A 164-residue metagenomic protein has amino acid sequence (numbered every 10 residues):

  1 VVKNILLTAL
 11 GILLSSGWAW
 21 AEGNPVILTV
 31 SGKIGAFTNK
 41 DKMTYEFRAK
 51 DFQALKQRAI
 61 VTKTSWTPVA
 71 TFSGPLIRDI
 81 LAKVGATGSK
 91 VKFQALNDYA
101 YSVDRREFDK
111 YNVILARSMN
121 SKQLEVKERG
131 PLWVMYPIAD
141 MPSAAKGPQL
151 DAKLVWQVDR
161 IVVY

Functional and structural regions predicted by a protein language model:
V1-L7: Bacterial N-terminal signal peptides that target proteins for export
T8-S16: Bacterial N-terminal signal peptides
W20-Y164: N-terminal intrinsically disordered, low-complexity segments enriched in P/E/S/T
